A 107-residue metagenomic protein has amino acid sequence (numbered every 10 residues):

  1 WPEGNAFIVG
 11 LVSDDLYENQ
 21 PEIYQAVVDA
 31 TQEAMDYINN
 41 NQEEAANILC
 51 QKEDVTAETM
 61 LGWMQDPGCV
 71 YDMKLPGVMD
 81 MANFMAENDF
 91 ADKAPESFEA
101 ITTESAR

Functional and structural regions predicted by a protein language model:
W1-I48: Pocket-lining segment of extracytoplasmic ligand-binding domains
E44-R107: An extracytoplasmic/periplasmic, membrane-proximal ligand-sensing/linker region
